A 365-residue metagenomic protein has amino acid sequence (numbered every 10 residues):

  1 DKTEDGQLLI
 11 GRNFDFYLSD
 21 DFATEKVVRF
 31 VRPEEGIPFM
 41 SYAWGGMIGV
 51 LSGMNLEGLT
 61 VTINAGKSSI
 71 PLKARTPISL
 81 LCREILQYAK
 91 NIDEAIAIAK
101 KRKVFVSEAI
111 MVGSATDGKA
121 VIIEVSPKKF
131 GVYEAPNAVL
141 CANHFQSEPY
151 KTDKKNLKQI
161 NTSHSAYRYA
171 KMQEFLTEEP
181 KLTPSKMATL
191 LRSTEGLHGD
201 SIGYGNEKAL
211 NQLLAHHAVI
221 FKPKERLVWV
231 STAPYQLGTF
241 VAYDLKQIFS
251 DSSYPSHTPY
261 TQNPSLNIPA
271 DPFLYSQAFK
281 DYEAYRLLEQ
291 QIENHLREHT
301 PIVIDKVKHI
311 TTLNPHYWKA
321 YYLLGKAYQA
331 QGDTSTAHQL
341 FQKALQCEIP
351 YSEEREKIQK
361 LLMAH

Functional and structural regions predicted by a protein language model:
D1-I78, F105-A109: A contiguous strand-loop segment
L8, T60, G118-A120, F130 (+1 more regions): Hydrophobic residues embedded in beta-strands of well-ordered beta-sheets
N13-F14, A43-G45, E57, N64-G66 (+5 more regions): Structured loops at beta-to-helix junctions and adjacent beta-edge loops in soluble globular domains
F16-L18, S68-S69, K128-F130, P234-G238: Short, surface-exposed beta-strand-loop junctions and turns on beta-sheet-rich folds
G53, L59, C82-L86, N91-I96 (+1 more regions): Cysteine-dependent hydrolase recognition
T76, L80, K90, Y167: Conserved active-site and cofactor/substrate-binding residues in soluble primary-metabolism enzymes
N91-A109, A115-A120, L140-H365: C-terminus-biased signal that marks the final domain/tail of proteins
A120-A142: Extended amphipathic alpha-helical segments with heptad-repeat/coiled-coil character used for oligomerization, fusion
